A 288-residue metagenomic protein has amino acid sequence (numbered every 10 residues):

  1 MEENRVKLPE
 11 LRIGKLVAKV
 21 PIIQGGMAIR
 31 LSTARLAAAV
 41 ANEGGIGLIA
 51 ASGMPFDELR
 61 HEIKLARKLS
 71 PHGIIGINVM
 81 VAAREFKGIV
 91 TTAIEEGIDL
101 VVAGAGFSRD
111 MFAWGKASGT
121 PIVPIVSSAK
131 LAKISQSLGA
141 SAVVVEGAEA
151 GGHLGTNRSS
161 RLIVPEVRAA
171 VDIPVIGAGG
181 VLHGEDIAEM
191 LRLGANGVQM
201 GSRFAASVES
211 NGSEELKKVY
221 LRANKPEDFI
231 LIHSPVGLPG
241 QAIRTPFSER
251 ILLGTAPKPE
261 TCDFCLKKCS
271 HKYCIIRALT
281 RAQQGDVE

Functional and structural regions predicted by a protein language model:
E2-P174, T280-R281: Active-site entrance/lid segments in N-terminal catalytic domains of soluble metabolic enzymes
A150, R158-I176, L182-E288: Conserved active-site-proximal phosphate/metal-binding subdomains
